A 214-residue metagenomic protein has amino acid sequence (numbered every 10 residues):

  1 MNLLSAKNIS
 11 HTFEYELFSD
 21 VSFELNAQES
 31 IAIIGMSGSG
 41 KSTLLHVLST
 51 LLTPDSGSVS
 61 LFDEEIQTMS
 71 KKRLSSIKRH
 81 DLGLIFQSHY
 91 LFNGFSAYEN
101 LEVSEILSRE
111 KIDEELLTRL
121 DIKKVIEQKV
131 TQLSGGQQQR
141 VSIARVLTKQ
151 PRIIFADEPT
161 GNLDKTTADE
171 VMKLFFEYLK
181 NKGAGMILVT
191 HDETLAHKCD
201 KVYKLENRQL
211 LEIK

Functional and structural regions predicted by a protein language model:
S49: Helix-to-loop junction immediately C-terminal to a conserved catalytic motif
G57-E65: Conserved ABC transporter NBD signature motif
E65, E110-V125: Conserved ABC ATPase "signature" region
I66-G83: ABC ATPase NBD coupling module
K129-Q139: Conserved ABC ATPase signature
Q150: Conserved catalytic motifs of ABC-family nucleotide-binding domains
I154-D157: Catalytic Walker B motif of ABC-type/P-loop ATPase nucleotide-binding domains
